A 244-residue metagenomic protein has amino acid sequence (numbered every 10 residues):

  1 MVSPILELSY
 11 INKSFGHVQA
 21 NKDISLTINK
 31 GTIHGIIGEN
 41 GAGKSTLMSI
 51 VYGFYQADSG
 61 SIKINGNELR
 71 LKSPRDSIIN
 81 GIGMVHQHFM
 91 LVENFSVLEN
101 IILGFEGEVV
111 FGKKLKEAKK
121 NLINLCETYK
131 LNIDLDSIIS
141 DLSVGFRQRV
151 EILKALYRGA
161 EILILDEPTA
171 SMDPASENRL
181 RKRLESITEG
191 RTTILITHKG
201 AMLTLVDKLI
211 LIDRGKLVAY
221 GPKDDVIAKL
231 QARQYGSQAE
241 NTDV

Functional and structural regions predicted by a protein language model:
V2-I164: Glycine-rich phosphate-binding loops of nucleotide-dependent enzymes
L8, D23, G31, N178 (+2 more regions): Intrinsic disorder/low-complexity segments enriched in polar/small residues
G38-N40, H88-M90, S96, V110 (+7 more regions): Short, charged/polar low-complexity linear motifs in solvent-exposed/disordered segments
I62, G66, R75, V92 (+8 more regions): Residue-level detector of alpha-helical recognition elements and their boundaries
E68-L69, G83, I152, A160 (+3 more regions): Short, low-complexity, polar/charged sequence segments that are solvent-exposed and flexible
V85, F105, T188, Q234-Y235: Residue-level detector of secondary-structure transition/capping positions
L125-K130, K223-V244: C-terminal boundary and immediately downstream tail of ABC-type ATPase nucleotide-binding domains
L142, L165-Q231: ABC-family ATPase nucleotide-binding domain "signature/switch" substructure
